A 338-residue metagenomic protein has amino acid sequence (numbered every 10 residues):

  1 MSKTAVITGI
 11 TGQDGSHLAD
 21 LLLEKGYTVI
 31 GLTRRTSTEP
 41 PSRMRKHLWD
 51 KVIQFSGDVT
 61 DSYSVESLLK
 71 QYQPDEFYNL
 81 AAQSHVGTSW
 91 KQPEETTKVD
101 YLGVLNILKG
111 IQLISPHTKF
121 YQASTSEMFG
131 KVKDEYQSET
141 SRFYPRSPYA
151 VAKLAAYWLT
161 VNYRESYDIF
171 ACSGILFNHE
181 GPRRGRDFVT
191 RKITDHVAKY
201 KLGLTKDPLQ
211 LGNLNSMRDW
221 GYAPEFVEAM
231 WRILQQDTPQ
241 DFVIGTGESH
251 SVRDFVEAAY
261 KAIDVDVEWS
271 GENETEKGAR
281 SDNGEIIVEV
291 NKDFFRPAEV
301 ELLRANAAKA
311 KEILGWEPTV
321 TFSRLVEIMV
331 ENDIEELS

Functional and structural regions predicted by a protein language model:
M1-H179, P224, M230, L234 (+3 more regions): N-terminal Rossmann-like NAD(P)+-binding domain of SDR-like oxidoreductases, especially those catalyzing
E24, G31-L32, G57, T190-S338: C-terminal substrate-binding subdomain of Rossmann-fold SDR/epimerase-dehydratase oxidoreductases
W90, F170, R183, D187 (+2 more regions): Non-catalytic, surface-exposed connector residues within folded enzymatic/regulatory domains
E135, R186-I193: A glycine/serine/threonine-rich, flexible loop-to-helix segment that serves as the NAD(P) cofactor-binding "lid"
N178, P182-G185, N215-D219: Heptad-repeat alpha-helical coiled-coil signaling segments
